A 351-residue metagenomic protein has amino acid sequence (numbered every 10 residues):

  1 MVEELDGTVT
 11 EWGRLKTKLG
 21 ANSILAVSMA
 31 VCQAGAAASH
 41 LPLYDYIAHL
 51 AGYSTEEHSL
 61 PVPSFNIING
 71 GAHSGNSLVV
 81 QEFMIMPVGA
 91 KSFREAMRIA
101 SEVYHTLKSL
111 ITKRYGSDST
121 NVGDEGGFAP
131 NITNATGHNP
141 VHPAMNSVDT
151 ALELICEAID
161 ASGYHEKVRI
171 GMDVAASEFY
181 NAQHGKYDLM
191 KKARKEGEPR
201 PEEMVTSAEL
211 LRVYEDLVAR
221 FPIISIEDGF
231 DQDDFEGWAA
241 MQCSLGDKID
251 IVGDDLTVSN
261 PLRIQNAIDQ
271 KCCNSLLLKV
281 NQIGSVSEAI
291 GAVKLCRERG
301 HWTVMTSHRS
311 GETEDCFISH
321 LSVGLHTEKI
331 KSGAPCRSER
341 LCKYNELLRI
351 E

Functional and structural regions predicted by a protein language model:
M1, P42-N66, R98, G123 (+5 more regions): Beta-strand segments within the central parallel beta-sheet cores of soluble alpha/beta enzyme folds
M1-L15, A26, Y53-S64, T106-S117 (+2 more regions): Short, hydrophobic/aliphatic alpha-helical segments
M1-L41, D45, L50, M97: Metal- or metallocofactor-binding catalytic centers and their adjacent structured scaffolds across diverse enzyme
R14, N22, S39-L43, T55-S64 (+9 more regions): Short coil/turn connectors at secondary-structure junctions
R14-N22, F83-R98, G126-T133, H138-N146 (+1 more regions): Flexible, glycine/proline-enriched loop segments at strand-loop-helix junctions that form or flank small-ligand binding
L25, M29, Q33, L41 (+8 more regions): Residues on a specific face of well-ordered alpha-helices
H49-S54, H58-G126: Mobile "lid/hinge" segments at catalytic clefts and subdomain interfaces of large enzymes
S119, A129, T136-I350: Catalytic core of soluble alpha/beta enzymes
